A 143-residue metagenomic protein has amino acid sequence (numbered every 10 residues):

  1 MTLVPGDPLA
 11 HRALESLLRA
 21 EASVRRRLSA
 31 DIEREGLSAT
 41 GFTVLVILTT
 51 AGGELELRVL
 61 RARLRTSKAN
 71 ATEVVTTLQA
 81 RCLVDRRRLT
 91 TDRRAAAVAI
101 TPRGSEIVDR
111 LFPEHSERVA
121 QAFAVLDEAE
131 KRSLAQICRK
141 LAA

Functional and structural regions predicted by a protein language model:
M1-E35: N-terminal leader segment of winged-helix/HTH proteins
M1-P8, E128-A143: C-terminal regulatory/oligomerization modules of transcriptional regulators
L9, T40-G41, R103, E130: N-terminal positioning helix adjacent to the helix-turn-helix/winged-helix DNA-binding module
R12, S16, S23, R27 (+3 more regions): Pre-recognition alpha-helix immediately N-terminal to the DNA-recognition helix within helix-turn-helix or winged-helix
L18, V46-G52, F112, R139: Short, locally clustered residues in the helix-turn-helix/winged-helix DNA-binding domain
A22, R26-S67, R81: N-terminal helix-turn-helix DNA-binding core of bacterial DNA-binding proteins
R25, T76-Q136: Charged, amphipathic alpha-helical coiled-coil/dimerization segments
